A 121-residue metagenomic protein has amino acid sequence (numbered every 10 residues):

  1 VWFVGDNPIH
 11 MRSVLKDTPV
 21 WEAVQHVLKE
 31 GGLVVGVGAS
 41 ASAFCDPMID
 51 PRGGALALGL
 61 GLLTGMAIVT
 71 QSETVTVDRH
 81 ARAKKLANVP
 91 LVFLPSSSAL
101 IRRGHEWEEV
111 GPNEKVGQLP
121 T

Functional and structural regions predicted by a protein language model:
V4, R12-K16, V20-V77: Class I SAM-dependent methyltransferase SAM-binding "motif I" and its flanking Rossmann-like core
P8: Active-site beta-alpha loop architecture of Rossmann-like, nucleotide-cofactor-dependent enzymes
M48-D50, G54-T121: C-terminal and late-domain segments of enzyme folds
